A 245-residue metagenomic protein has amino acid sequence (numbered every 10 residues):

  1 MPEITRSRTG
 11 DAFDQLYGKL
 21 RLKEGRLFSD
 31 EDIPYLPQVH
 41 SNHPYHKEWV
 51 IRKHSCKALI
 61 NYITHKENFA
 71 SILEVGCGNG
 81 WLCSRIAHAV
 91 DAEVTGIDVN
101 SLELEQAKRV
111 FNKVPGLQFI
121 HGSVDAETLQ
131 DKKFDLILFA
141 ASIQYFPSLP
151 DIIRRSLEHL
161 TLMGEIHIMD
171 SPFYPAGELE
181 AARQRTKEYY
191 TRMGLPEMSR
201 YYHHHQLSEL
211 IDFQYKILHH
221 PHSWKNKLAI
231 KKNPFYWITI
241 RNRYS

Functional and structural regions predicted by a protein language model:
M1-L27: N-terminal auxiliary segments of SAM/dcSAM-dependent transferases
E48-N68: Conserved alpha-helix/loop element of class I SAM-dependent methyltransferases that forms part of the SAM/SAH-binding
W81-A126: Class I SAM-dependent methyltransferase SAM/SAH-binding core
L138: A conserved beta-strand element that flanks and buttresses the S-adenosyl-L-methionine
F146-S156: A short, conserved alpha-helix within the catalytic core of class I
G164-P172: Conserved beta-strand signature within the Rossmann-like core of class I S-adenosyl-L-methionine
E180-Y202: Conserved Class I S-adenosyl-L-methionine
E197-I217: Short alpha-helix
